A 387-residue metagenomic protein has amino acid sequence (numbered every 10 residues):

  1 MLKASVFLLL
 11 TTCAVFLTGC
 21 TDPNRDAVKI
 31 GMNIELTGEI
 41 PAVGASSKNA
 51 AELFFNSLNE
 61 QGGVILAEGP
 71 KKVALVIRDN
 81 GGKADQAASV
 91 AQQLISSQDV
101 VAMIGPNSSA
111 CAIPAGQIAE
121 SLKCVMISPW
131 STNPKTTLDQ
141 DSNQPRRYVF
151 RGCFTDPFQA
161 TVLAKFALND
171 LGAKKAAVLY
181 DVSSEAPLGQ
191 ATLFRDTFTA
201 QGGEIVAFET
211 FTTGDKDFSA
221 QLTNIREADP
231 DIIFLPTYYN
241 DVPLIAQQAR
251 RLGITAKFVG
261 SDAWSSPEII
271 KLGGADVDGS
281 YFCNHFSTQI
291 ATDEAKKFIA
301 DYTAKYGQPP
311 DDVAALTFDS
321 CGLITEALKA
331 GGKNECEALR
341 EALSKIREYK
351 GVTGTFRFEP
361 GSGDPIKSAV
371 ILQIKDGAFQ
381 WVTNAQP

Functional and structural regions predicted by a protein language model:
M1-K29, Q386-P387: Short, low-complexity disordered leader/linker segments with a strong preference for bacterial N-terminal type II
T21-P23, A27, A42-S47, Q61-D139 (+3 more regions): Beta-alpha junction/loop-to-helix N-cap segments that form part of ligand/metal-binding clefts
G31-E52, R78-A84, N107-A110, L179-L188 (+3 more regions): Extracytoplasmic "Venus flytrap"
V43-L66, T192-T199: Short, polar/charged alpha-helical segment
G63-E68, V73, G105, V178-D181 (+4 more regions): Surface-exposed patches in mature extracellular/periplasmic domains of secreted proteins
D99-A207, K257-Y281: Extracytoplasmic ligand/sensor domains, especially the bilobed periplasmic-binding protein
A246-F318, A378-Q386: Extracellular/periplasmic periplasmic-binding protein-like sensory domains
A304-A314, T325-W381: Segments of small-molecule ligand-sensing domains
